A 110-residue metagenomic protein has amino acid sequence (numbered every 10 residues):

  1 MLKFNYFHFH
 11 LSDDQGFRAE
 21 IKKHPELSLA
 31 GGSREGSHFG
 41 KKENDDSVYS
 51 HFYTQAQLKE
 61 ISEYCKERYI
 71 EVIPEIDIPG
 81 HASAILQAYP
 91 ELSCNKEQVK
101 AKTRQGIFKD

Functional and structural regions predicted by a protein language model:
M1-D14: Catalytic domains of carbohydrate-active enzymes, especially glycoside hydrolases
K3, R68-Y69: Glycine-centered loop/turn motif at secondary-structure junctions
D13-E67, A82-D110: Aromatic- and acidic-residue-enriched carbohydrate-binding clefts of CAZyme catalytic domains
V72: Conserved, mostly hydrophobic/aromatic
I76: Short acidic/histidine-rich active-site segments
P79: Active-site microenvironments of hydrolase-like enzyme catalytic domains
